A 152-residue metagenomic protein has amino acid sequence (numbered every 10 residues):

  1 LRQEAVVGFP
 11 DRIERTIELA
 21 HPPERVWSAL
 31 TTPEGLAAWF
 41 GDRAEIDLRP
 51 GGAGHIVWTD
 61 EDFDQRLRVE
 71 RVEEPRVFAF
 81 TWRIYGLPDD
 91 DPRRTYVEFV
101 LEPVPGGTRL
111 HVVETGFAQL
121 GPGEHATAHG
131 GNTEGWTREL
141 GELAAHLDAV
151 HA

Functional and structural regions predicted by a protein language model:
E4, G8, G116-A152: A conserved amphipathic terminal alpha-helix motif
D11-L19: Short amphipathic
E14-R15, E34-R68, V77: Short beta-edge strand/loop motif at the mouth of beta-sheet-based domains
A29-L30, V72: Conserved catalytic core of Hanks-type protein kinase domains
L30, F40, W82, L140 (+1 more regions): Short, flexible helix/strand-to-coil boundary loops that buttress conserved ligand/catalytic motifs in alpha/beta
T31, T108-R109: Ser/Thr-centric signal marking residues that sit in or immediately flank functional binding/regulatory motifs
A44-E45, D60-G107, T115-F117: Hydrophobic-ligand binding "helix-grip"
